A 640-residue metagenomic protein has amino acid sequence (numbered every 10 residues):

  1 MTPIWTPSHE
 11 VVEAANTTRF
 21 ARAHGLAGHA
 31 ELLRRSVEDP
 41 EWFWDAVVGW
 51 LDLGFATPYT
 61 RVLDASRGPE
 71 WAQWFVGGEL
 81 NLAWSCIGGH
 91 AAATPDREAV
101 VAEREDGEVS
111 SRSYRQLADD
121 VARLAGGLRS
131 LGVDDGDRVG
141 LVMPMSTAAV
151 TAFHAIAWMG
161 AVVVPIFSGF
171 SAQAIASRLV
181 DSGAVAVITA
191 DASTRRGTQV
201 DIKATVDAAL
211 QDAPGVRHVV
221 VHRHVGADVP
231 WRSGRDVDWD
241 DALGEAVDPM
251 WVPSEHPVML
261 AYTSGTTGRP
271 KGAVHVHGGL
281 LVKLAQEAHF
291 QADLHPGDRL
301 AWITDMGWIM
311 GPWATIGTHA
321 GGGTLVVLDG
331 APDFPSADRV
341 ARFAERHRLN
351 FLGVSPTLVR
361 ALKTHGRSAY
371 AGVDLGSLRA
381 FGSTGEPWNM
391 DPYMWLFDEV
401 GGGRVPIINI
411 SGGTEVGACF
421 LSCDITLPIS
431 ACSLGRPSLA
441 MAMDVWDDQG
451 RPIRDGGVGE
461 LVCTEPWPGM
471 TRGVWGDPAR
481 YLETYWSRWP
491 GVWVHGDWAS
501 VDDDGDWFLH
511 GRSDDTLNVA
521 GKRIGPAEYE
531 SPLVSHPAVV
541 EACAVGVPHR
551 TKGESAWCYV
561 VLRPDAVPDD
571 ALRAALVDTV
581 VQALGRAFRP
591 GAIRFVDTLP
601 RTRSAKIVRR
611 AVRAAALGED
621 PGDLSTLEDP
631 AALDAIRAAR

Functional and structural regions predicted by a protein language model:
T17-T18, R22-H24, C86-S113, R223-W231: AMP-dependent adenylate-forming
L32-R35, A83, V100-H154, S171-A176 (+2 more regions): Conserved AMP-binding/adenylate-forming core of the ANL superfamily
D96-E98, V220-V221, S233-Y262, R269 (+3 more regions): Conserved pre-ATP/AMP-binding loop-to-beta segment of ANL
P144, A186-T205, G226, D329-D333 (+3 more regions): Adenylate-forming
H154, W158-W239, S355: Structural core segment of the AMP-binding/adenylate-forming
I166-A192, V206, E345, L352 (+9 more regions): AMP-binding/adenylate-forming catalytic core of the ANL superfamily
L281-R299, I309-N350, H365: Conserved AMP-binding/adenylation subdomain of ANL enzymes
L328, R379-F381, W388-D506, S513-T516 (+1 more regions): Conserved AMP-binding/adenylate-forming
